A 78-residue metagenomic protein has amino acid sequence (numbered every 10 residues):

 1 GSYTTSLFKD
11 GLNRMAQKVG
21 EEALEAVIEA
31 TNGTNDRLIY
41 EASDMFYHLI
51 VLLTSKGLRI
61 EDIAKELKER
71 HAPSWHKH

Functional and structural regions predicted by a protein language model:
G1-A42, F46-H78: Flexible "arm" and connector segments at domain edges
